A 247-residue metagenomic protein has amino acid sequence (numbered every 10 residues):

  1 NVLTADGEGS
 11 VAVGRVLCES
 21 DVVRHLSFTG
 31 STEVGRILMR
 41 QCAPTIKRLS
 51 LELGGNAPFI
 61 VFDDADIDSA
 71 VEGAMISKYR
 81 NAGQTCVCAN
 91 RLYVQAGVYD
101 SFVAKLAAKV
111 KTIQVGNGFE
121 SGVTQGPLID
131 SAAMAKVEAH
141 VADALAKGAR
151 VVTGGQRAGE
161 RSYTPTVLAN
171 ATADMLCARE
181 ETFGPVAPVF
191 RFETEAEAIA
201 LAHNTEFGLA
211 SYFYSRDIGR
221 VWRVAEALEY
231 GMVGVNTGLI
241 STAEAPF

Functional and structural regions predicted by a protein language model:
N1-R24: A structured beta-alpha segment of the ubiquitous adenosine-cofactor-binding alpha/beta core
N1-V2, R48-L49, P188: Short beta-strand->loop structural element characteristic of the AMP-binding/adenylate-forming
V2-A5, T29, Y212-Y214: Structural motif
G9, H25, S31-T172, A196 (+2 more regions): ALDH superfamily catalytic-core signature
R15, I37-Q41, K105, A225-E226 (+1 more regions): Short amphipathic alpha-helical segments
V16-L17, G73, L201, V224: CheY-like receiver
C18-E19, A43, Y79, H203-E206 (+1 more regions): Residue-level signal for alpha-helix termini/capping positions
V23, I60, Q114-V115, V141 (+2 more regions): Conserved C-terminal structural/oligomerization subdomain of aldehyde/semialdehyde dehydrogenase
